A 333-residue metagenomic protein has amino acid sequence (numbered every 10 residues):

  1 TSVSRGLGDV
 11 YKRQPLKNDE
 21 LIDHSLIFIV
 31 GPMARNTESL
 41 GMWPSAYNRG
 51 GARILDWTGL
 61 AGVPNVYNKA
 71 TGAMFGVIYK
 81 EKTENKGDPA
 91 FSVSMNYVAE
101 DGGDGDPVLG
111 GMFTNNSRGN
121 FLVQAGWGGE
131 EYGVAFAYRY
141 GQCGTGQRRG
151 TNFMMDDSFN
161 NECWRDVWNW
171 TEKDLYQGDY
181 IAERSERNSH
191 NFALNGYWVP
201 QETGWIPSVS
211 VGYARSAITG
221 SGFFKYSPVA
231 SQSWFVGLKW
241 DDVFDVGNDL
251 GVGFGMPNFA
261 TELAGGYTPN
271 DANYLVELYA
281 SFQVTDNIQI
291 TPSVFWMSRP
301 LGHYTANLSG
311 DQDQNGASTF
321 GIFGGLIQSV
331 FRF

Functional and structural regions predicted by a protein language model:
T1-Y11: Short, small-residue-biased leader/transition segments that mark boundaries at the very start of proteins
D9-Q14, F75-Y79, V123-W127, L194-W198 (+4 more regions): Residues on the lipid-exposed face of transmembrane beta-strands in outer-membrane beta-barrel proteins
D19-F28, T83-M95, E131-F136, G144 (+4 more regions): Repeated loop/turn-to-beta-strand initiation elements of outer-membrane beta-barrel proteins
M33-R35, K80, N96-E100, R139-G141 (+4 more regions): Outer-membrane beta-barrel pore domains and translocons
T37-E84, A90-A125, V134-F136, Y140-S189: Outer-membrane pore/translocation modules
L60-V63, P107-G111, Q177-A182, T219-K225 (+2 more regions): Extracellular loop and loop/strand-boundary signature of outer-membrane beta-barrel proteins
N116, G128-A264, P269-L278: Detector for outer-membrane/organellar transmembrane beta-barrel domains, recognizing the amphipathic beta-strand
V276-F333: Predominantly the C-terminal beta-signal and adjacent terminal strand-loop region of outer-membrane beta-barrel
